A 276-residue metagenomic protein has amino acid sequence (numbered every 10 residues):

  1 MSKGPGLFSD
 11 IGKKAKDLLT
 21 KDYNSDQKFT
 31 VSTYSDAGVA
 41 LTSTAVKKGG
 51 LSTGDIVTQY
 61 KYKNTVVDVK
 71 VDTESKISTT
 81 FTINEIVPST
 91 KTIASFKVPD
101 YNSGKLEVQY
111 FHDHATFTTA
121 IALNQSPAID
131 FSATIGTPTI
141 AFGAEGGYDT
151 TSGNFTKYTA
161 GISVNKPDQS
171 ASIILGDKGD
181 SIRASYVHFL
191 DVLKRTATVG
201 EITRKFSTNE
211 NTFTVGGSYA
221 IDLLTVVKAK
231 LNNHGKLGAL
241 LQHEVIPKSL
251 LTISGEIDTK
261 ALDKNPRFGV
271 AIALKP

Functional and structural regions predicted by a protein language model:
M1-I129, E145-Y148: Transmembrane beta-barrel domains of Gram-negative outer membranes and organellar outer membranes
T33, Y60-Y62, I83-E85, Y110-H112 (+8 more regions): Residue-level signature of outer-membrane beta-barrel architecture
D36, K63-T65, E74, I86-T90 (+6 more regions): Outer-membrane beta-barrel channels and translocator barrels
L41-S43, V69, T92-A94, V108 (+9 more regions): Membrane-embedded beta-strand positions of outer-membrane beta-barrel proteins
G50-G54, T73-I77, D100-G104, Q125-I129 (+7 more regions): Residues that define the transmembrane beta-barrel architecture of outer-membrane proteins
Y60-N64, V215-G217, A239-L241, L251 (+2 more regions): Outer-membrane beta-barrel "beta-signal"
I121-D177, H188: Solenoidal tandem-repeat scaffolds enriched in leucines and small polar residues
S185-V187, L193-K248, T252-E256: Outer membrane beta-barrel transmembrane domains
